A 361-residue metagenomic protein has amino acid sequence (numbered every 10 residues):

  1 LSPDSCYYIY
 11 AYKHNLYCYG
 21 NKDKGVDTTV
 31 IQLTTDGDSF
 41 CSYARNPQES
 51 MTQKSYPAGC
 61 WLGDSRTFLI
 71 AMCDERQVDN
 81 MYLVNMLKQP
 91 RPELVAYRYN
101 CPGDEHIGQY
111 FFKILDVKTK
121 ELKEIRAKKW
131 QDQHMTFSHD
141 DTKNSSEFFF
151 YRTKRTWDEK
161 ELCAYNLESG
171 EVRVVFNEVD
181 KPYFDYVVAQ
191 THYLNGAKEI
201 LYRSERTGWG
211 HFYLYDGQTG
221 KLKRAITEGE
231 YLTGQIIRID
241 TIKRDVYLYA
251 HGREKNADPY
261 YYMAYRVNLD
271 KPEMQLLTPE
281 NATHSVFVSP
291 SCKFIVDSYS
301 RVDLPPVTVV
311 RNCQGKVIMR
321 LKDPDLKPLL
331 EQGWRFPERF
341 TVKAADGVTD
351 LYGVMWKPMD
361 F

Functional and structural regions predicted by a protein language model:
L1-F40, W130-D132, Y151: A conserved hydrophobic secondary-structure block that centers on an alpha-helix together with its immediately flanking
P3-D4, G63-D64, K143-N144, N195-A197 (+2 more regions): Residue-level detector of Asp-centered blade-edge/turn motifs that repeat once per structural unit in beta-propeller
S5-Y8, F68-L69, E147-F150, E199-L201 (+2 more regions): Hydrophobic beta-strand positions that form the internal "hydrophobic ladder" of WD40/Gbeta-like beta-propeller blades
N21-K24, D116-K120, L167-G170, G217-G220 (+2 more regions): Short loop/turn segments that connect beta-strands within beta-propeller blades
G25-C60, I70-I125, Q314-L329: Predominantly five- to eight-bladed beta-propeller fold
N46-D64, Q109, T136-D141, V187-K198: Signature of short aromatic-glycine-proline-rich micro-motifs recurring in repeat-based ectodomains
P47-Q48, K123-R126, R173-F176, D180-P182 (+2 more regions): A short beta-strand motif characteristic of beta-propeller blades
L69-C73, V78-M81, E105-F111, M135-D141 (+6 more regions): Non-catalytic accessory segments flanking enzyme active sites
